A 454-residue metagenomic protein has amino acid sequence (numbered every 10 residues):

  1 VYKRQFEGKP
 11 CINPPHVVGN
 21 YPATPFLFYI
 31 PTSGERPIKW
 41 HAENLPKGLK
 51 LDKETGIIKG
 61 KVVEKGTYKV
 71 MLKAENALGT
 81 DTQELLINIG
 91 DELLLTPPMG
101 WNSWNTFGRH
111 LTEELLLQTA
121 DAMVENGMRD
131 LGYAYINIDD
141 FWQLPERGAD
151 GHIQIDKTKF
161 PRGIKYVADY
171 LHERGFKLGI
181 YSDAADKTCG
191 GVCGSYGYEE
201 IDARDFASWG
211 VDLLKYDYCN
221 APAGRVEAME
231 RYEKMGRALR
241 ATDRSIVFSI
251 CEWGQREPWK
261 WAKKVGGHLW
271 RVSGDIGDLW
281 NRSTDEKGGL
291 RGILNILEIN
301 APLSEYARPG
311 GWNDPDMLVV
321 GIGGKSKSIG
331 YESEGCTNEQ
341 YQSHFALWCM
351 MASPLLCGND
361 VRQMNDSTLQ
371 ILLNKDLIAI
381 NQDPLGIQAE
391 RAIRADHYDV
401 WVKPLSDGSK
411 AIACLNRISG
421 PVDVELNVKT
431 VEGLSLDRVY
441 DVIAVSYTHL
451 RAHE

Functional and structural regions predicted by a protein language model:
V1-Q5, T448-E454: Conserved small/polar residues in nucleotide/adenosyl-binding loops
N13-E35: Solvent-exposed, low-complexity, repeat-rich "mucin-like" stalks and linkers
I30, G66-N76: A short beta-strand micro-motif common to beta-rich folds, especially ectodomain repeats
G48-V63: Strand-loop-strand motifs at the edges of beta-sheets in extracellular beta-sandwich domains
D81-I89: C-terminal edge beta-strand
N105, T119, M123-G224: Aromatic-lined carbohydrate-binding/catalytic grooves of carbohydrate-active enzymes
Y198-I201, V247-N359: Glycan-recognition surfaces
Q342, W348-M351, L356-G358, R394-L434: Carbohydrate-binding surface patches
